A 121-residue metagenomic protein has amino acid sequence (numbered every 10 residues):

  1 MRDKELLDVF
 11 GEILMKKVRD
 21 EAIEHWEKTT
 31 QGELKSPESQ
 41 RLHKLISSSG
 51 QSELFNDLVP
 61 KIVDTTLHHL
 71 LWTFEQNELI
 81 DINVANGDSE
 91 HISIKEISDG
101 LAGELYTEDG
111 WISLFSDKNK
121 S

Functional and structural regions predicted by a protein language model:
M1-G50: N-terminal low-complexity, intrinsically disordered segments
D3, L7, L34-H43, D81-S121: Acidic, proline/glycine-rich low-complexity IDRs
S49-G103: Amphipathic protein-protein interaction modules
